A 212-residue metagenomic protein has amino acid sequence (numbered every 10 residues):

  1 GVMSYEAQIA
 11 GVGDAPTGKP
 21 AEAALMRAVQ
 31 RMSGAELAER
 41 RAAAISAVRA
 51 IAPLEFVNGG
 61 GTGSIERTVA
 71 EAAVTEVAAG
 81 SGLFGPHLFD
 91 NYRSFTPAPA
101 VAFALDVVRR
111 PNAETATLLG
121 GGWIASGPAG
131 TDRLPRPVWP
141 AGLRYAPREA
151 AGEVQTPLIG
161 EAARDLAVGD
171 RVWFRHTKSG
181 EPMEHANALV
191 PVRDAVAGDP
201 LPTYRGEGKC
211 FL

Functional and structural regions predicted by a protein language model:
G1-H87: Active-site loop/helix belt of alpha/beta enzymes
Q30-R41, A100, A151, D165 (+1 more regions): Generic structural signal for well-ordered, non-membrane alpha-helical segments in soluble metabolic enzymes
T62-E66, L83-G85, N91, E114-T115 (+1 more regions): Short, catalytically relevant binding-site loops at active-site mouths
S94: Short boundary/loop segments of OB/S1/cold-shock single-stranded nucleic-acid-binding domains
P97-A104: Short coil-to-beta-strand transition motifs
R110-L212: C-terminal accessory subdomain/extension
